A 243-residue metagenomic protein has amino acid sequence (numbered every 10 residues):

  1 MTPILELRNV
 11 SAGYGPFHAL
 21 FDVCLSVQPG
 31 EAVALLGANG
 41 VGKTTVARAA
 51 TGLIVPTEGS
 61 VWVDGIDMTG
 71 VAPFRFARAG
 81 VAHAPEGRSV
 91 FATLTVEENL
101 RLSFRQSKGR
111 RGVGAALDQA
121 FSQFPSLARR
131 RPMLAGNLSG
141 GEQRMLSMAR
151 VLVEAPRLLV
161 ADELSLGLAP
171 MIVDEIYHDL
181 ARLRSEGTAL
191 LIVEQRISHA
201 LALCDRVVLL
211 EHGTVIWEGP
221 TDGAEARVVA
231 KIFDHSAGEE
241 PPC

Functional and structural regions predicted by a protein language model:
G15, V71, V96-A115, Q123-P125 (+2 more regions): ABC-type ATPase nucleotide-binding domains, specifically the catalytic core motifs of the NBD
L36-A38: The feature captures the beta-strand-to-loop junction immediately N-terminal to the Walker
T51: Helix-to-loop junction immediately C-terminal to a conserved catalytic motif
V55, D67-G87, R110-L117, R129-P132 (+1 more regions): ABC ATPase NBD coupling module
S122, R206-H212, I216-G219, G223-C243: C-terminal boundary and immediately downstream tail of ABC-type ATPase nucleotide-binding domains
L134-L138: Conserved ABC ATPase signature
V151-L152: ABC ATPase C-loop
